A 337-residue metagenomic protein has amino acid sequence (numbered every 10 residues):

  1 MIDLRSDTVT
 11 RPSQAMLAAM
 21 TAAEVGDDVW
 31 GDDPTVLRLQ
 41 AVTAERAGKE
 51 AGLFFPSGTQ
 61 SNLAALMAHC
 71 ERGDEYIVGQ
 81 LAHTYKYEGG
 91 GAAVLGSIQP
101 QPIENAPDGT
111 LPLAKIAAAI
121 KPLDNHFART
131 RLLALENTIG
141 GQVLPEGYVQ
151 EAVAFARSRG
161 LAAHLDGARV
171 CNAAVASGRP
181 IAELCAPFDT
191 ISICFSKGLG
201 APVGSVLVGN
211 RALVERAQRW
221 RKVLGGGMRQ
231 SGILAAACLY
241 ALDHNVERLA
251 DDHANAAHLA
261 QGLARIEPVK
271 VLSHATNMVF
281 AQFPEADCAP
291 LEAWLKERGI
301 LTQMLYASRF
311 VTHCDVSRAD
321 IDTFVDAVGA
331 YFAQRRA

Functional and structural regions predicted by a protein language model:
I2-E285, A289-A293, R298-V316, F324-Y331 (+1 more regions): Conserved PLP-enzyme active-site core in the AAT-like
